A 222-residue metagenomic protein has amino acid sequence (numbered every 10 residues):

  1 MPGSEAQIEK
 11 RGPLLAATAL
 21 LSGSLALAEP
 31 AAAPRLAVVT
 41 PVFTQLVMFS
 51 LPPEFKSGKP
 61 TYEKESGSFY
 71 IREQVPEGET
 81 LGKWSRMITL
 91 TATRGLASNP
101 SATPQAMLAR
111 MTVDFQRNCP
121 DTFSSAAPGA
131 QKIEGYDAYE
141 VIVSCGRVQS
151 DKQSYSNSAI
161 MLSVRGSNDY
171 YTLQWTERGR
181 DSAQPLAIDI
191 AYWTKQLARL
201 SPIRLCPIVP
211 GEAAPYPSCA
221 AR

Functional and structural regions predicted by a protein language model:
S4-A16: Bacterial N-terminal signal peptides that target proteins for export
E29-R72, S218, R222: N-terminal "mature-domain start" segment
E54-P100: Secretory pathway targeting signatures of secreted, lumenal, and periplasmic proteins
P100-P120: Long, charged/polar, surface-exposed segments that mediate recognition or autoinhibition
V113-L162: Signature of long, low-cysteine stretches enriched in small and polar/charged residues
S167-R222: Surface-exposed amphipathic alpha-helical segments
